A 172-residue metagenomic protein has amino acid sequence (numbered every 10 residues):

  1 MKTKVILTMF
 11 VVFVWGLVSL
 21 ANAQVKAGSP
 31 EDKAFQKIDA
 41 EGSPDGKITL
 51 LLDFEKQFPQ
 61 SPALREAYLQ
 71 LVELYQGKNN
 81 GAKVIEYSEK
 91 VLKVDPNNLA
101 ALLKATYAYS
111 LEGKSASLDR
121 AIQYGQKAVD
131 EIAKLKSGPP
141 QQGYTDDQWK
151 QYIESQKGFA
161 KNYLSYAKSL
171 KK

Functional and structural regions predicted by a protein language model:
T8-L17: Bacterial N-terminal signal peptides
L20-E66: N-terminal leader/linker segments that initiate helical-solenoid repeat arrays
K33-K37, L71, A105, F159 (+1 more regions): Structural register within alpha-helical repeat arrays
I38-E41, Y75-N79, T106-A116, S165 (+1 more regions): Short coil/turn linking the two alpha-helices of tandem helical-hairpin repeats
F54-Q57, K90-V91, A128: Canonical positions in the second alpha-helix
P59-P62, D95-N97, A133: Short coil turns that delineate tetratricopeptide repeat
L64-A67, A101, G138, A160: TPR alpha-solenoid repeat register
